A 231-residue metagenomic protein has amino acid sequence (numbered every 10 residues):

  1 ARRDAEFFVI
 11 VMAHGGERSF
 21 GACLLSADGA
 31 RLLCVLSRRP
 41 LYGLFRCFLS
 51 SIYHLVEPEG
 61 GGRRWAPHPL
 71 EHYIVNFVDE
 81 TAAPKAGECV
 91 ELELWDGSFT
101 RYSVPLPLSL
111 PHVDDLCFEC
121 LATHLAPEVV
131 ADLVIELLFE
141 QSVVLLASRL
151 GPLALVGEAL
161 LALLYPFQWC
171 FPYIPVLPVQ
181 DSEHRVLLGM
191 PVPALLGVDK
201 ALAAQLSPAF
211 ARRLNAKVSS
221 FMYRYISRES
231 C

Functional and structural regions predicted by a protein language model:
A1-L161, Y165, F171-Y173, L177 (+1 more regions): N-terminal uDENN/longin-like adaptor modules and analogous extended polar/low-complexity scaffolding regions in large
D181: Positively charged, amphipathic and often flexible ligand-engagement surfaces
